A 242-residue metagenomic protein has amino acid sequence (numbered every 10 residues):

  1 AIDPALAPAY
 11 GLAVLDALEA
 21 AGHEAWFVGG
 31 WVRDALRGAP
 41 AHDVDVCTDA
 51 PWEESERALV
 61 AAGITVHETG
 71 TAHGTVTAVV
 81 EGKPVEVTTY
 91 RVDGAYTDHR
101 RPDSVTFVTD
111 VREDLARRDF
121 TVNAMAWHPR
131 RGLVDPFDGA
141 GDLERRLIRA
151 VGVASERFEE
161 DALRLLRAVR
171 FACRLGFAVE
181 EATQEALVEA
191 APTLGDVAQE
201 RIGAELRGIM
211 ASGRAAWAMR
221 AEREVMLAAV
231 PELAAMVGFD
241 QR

Functional and structural regions predicted by a protein language model:
A1-R242: Catalytic cores of the polymerase beta-like nucleotidyltransferase superfamily and closely associated nucleotide
